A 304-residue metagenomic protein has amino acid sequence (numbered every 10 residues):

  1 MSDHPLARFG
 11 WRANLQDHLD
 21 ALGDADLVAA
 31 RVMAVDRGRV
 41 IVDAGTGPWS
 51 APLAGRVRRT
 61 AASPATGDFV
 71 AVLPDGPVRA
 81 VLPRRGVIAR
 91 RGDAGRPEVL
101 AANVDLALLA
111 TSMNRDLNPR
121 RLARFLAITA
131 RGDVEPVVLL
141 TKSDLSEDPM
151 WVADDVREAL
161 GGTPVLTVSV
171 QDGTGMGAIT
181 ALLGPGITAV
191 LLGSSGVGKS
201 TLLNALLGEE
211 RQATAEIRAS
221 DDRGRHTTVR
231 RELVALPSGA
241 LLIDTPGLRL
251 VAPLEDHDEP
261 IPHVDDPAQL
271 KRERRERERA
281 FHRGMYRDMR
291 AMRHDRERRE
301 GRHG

Functional and structural regions predicted by a protein language model:
M1-L19: A general sequence property marking short-to-moderate contiguous segments in secreted/outer-membrane adhesion
M1-L6, G23-D26, G55, T60-V70 (+7 more regions): Helix-rich effector regions associated with P-loop NTPase G domains
A25-D36: Structural detector for short beta-strands of small beta-barrel domains
G38-V42: Short aromatic-glycine-enriched beta-strand elements
P48-R56: A short macromolecule-binding patch
P74-V78, R115, S195: Short, charged beta-turn/beta-strand-edge "cap" motif at the junction between a beta-strand and an adjacent loop
E135, K142-V197: Canonical P-loop GTPase G-domain recognition
K199-A215: A conserved segment at the C-terminal end of the G1
